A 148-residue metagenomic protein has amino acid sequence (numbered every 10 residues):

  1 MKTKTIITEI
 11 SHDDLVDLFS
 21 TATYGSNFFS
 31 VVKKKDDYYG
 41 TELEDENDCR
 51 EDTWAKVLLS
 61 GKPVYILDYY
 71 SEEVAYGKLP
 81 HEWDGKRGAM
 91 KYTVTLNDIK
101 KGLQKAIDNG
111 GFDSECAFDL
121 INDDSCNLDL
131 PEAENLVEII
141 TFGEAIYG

Functional and structural regions predicted by a protein language model:
M1-E73, G77: Long, contiguous N-terminal structural blocks used for assembly/anchoring
L18, T53, V57, D98 (+4 more regions): Charge-rich, solvent-exposed alpha-helical interaction surfaces
A22-S26, K62-Y65, K101-G110, S114 (+1 more regions): Short, flexible helical or helix-coil boundary motifs
C49, L59, V94, P131-N135 (+1 more regions): Short, well-structured alpha-helical interface segments that form or flank functional binding sites
K56-L58, K86, I140: A generic structural signal for short, solvent-exposed coil/turn residues that cap or connect secondary-structure
E73-L128: Amphipathic protein-protein interaction modules
I121-Y147: Acidic, proline/glycine-rich low-complexity IDRs
